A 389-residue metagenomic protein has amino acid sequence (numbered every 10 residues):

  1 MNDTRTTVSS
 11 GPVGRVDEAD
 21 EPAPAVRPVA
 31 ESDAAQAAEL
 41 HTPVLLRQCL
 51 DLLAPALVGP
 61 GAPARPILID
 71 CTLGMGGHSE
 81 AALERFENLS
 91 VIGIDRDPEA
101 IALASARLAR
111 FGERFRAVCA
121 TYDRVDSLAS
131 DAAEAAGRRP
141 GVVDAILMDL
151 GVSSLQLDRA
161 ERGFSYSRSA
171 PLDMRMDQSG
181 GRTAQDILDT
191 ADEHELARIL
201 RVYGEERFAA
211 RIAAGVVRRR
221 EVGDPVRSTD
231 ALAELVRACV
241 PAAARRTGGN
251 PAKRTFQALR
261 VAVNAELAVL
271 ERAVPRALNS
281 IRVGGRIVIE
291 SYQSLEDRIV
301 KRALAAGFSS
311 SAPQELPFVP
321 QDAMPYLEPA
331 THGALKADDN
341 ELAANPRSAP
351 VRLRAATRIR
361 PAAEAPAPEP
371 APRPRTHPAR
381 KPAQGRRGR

Functional and structural regions predicted by a protein language model:
M1-R389: S-adenosyl-L-methionine-dependent methyltransferase catalytic core, i.e., the SAM/SAH-binding region
